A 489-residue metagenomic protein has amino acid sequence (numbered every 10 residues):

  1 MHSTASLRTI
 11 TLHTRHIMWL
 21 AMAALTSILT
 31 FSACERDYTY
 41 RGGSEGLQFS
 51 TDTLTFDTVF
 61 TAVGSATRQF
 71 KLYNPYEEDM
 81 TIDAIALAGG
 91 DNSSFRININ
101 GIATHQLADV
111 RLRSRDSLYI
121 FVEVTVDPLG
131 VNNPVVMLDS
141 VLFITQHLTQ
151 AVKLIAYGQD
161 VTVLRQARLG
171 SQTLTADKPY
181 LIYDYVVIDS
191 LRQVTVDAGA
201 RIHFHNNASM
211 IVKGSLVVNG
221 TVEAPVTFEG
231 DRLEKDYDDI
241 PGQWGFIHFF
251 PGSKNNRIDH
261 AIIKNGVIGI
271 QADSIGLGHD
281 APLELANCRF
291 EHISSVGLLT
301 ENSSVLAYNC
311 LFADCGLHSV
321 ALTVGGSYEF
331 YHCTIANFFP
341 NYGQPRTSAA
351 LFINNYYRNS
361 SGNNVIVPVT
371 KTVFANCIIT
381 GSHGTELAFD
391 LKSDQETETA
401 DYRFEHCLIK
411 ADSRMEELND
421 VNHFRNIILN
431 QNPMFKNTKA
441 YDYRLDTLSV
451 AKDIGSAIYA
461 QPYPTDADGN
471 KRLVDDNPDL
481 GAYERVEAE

Functional and structural regions predicted by a protein language model:
M1-T14: N-terminal secretory signal peptides that target proteins for export/translocation
H16-A23: Sec-dependent signal peptide recognition, specifically the positively charged N-region followed immediately by
T30-A33: C-terminal motif of bacterial Sec signal peptides marking the signal peptidase cleavage site
E35-Y40, L47-T58, V63-S65, I102-Y441 (+4 more regions): Beta-strand/loop edge motif enriched in small/polar residues
S65-A66, E77-I82: Short acidic/proline- and small/hydrophobic-mixed sequence motifs that coincide with surface turns and coil-to-beta
L72-Y76: Asparagine-centered strand-capping/turn motif at beta-strand->loop junctions
A88-Q106: Short, solvent-exposed loop/linker segments at beta-strand-coil boundaries, enriched for Pro/Gly and Ser/Thr
